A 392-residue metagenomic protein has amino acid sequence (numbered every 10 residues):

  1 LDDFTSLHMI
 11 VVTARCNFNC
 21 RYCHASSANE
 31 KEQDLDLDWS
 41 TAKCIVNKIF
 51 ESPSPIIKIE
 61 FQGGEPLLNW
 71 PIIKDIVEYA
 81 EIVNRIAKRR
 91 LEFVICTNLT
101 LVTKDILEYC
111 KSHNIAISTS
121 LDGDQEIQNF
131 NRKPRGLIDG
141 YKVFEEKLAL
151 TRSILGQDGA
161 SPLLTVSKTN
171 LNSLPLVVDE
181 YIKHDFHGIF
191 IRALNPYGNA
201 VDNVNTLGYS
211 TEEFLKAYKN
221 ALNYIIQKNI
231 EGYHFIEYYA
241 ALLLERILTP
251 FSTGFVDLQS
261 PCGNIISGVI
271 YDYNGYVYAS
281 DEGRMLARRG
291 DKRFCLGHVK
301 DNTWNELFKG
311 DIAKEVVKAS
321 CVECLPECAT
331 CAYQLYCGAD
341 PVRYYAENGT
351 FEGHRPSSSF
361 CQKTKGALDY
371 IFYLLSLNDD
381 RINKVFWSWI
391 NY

Functional and structural regions predicted by a protein language model:
L1-M9, D179, T330: Long, charge-rich, low-complexity alpha-helical segments
D3-W39: Canonical Radical SAM [4Fe-4S] cluster-binding loop centered on the CxxxCxxC motif and its immediate flanking residues
V12-N19, E65-L68, C328-T330, Q334-L335: Cysteine-centered iron-sulfur cluster-binding motifs in ferredoxin-type domains/subunits of redox enzymes
C16, C20, F61, G275: Conserved, mostly hydrophobic/aromatic
C23-N29, Q157, A332-Y336: Detector for the c-type heme attachment site
A42-Q62, N69-P196, A200-S210: Radical SAM/AdoMet-radical enzyme domain recognition
N131-K142, A149, S153-I265, I270 (+3 more regions): Radical SAM enzyme [4Fe-4S]-AdoMet core and its adjacent flexible, acidic and glycine-rich loops/tails across
A287-Y392: Flexible mid-to-C-terminal extensions adjoining Fe-S/redox cofactors in radical SAM and related proteins
